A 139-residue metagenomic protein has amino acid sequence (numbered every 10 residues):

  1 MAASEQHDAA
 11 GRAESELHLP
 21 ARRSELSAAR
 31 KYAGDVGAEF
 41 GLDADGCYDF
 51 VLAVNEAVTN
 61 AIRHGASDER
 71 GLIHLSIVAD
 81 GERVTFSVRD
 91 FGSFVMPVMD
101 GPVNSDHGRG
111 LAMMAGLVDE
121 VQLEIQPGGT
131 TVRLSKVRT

Functional and structural regions predicted by a protein language model:
A9-R22: Short amphipathic
S27-N55: Conserved short strand/loop->alpha-helix "switch" segment adjacent to the catalytic nucleotide/phosphoryl-transfer site
A61-G65: Short helix-loop "hinge" at the ATP-lid/N-box region of the Bergerat-fold HATPase_c
L72-E82: Short beta-strand/loop element within the Bergerat-fold HATPase_c
R83, F94, Q126-L134, R138-T139: Glycine-rich nucleotide-binding loop
R83-G108: Glycine-rich/acidic phosphate-handling loop/turn and adjacent ATP-lid/helix of nucleotide-binding kinase/ATPase domains
M99-G129: ATP phosphate-binding glycine-rich loop and adjacent ATP-lid/helix-beta elements within ATP-binding kinase/ATPase
